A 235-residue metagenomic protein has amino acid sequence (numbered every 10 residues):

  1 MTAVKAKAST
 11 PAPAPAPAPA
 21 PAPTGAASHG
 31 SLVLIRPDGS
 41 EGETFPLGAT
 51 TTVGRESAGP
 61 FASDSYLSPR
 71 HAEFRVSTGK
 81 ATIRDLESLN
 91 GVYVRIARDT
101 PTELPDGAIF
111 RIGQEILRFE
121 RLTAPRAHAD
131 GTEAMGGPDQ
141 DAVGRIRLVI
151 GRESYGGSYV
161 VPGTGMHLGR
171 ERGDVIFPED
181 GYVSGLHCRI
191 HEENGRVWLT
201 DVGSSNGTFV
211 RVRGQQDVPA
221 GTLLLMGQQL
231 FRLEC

Functional and structural regions predicted by a protein language model:
M1-D64, R75-S77, E103-D174, R232: Intrinsically disordered, low-complexity acidic Ser/Thr-rich regulatory segments
G30, T44-D106, V160-Q228: Forkhead-associated
